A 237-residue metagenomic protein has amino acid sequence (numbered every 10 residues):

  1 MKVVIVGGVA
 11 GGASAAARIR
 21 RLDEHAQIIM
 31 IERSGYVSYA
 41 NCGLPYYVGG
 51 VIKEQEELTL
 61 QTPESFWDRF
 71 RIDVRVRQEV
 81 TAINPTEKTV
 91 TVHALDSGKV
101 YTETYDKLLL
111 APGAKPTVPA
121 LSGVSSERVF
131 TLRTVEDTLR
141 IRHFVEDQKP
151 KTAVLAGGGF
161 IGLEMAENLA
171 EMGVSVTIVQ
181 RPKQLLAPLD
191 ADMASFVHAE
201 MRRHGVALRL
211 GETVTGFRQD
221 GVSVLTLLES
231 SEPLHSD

Functional and structural regions predicted by a protein language model:
M1-V74, E79, A166-L189: Beta1-alpha1 glycine-rich phosphate/pyrophosphate-binding loop at the start of Rossmann-like nucleotide-binding domains
V3-V4, E64-A153, L225-D237: FAD-binding core/adjacent interface of flavoenzyme oxidoreductases
G7-A10, R133-T134, G157-G159: Glycine-rich Rossmann-fold phosphate-binding loop(s) that bind the pyrophosphate of adenine dinucleotide cofactors
A15-A16, A40, P85, P119-L121 (+2 more regions): Short glycine-/acidic-enriched loop or helix-start segments at secondary-structure transitions that form or flank
R18-R21, G43-Y46, T89-V90, S122-S126 (+4 more regions): Short, glycine/charged-enriched secondary-structure capping and boundary segments
H25-Q27, R75-D96, E103, E171-D237: A Rossmann-like FAD-binding core segment of flavoenzymes
E103-T104, L109-P112, L121, R140-M193 (+1 more regions): Compact, aliphatic and Gly/Pro-tolerant "microcore" segments centered on a short helix or tight beta-hairpin and their
